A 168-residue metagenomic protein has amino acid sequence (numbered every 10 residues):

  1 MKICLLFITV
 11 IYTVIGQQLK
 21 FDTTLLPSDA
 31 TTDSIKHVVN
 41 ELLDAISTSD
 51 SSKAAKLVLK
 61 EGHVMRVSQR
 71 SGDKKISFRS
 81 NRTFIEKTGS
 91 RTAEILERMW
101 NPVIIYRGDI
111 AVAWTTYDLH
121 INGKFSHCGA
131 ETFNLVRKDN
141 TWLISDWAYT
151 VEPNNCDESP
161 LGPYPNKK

Functional and structural regions predicted by a protein language model:
M1-D22, L26: Bacterial Sec-dependent N-terminal signal peptides
Q17-S52, K56, P163-K167: Short, low-complexity N-terminal intrinsically disordered segments enriched in polar/charged residues
L19, T23, A130-D157: Short beta-strand edge/turn micro-motifs at domain boundaries
N40-D44, V58-G72: Short, solvent-exposed secondary-structure junction/capping segments
L42, K53-A55, G62, A113 (+1 more regions): Hydrophobic pocket/interface hotspot
V58, Y117-L119, A148-Y149: Short beta-strand segments enriched in hydrophobic/aromatic residues within well-folded beta-rich domains
K75-K124: Surface-exposed, charged secondary-structure patches
P153-K168: Short, low-complexity, Pro/Ser/Thr/Gly-rich segments in the mature regions of secreted, periplasmic
